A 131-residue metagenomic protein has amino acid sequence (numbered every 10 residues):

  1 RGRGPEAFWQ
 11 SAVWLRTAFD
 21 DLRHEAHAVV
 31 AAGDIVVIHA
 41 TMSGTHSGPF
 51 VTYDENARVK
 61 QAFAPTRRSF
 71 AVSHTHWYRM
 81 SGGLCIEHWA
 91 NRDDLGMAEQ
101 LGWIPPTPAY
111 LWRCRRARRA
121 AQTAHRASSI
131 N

Functional and structural regions predicted by a protein language model:
R1-N131: C-terminal and inter-domain tail/linker signature
